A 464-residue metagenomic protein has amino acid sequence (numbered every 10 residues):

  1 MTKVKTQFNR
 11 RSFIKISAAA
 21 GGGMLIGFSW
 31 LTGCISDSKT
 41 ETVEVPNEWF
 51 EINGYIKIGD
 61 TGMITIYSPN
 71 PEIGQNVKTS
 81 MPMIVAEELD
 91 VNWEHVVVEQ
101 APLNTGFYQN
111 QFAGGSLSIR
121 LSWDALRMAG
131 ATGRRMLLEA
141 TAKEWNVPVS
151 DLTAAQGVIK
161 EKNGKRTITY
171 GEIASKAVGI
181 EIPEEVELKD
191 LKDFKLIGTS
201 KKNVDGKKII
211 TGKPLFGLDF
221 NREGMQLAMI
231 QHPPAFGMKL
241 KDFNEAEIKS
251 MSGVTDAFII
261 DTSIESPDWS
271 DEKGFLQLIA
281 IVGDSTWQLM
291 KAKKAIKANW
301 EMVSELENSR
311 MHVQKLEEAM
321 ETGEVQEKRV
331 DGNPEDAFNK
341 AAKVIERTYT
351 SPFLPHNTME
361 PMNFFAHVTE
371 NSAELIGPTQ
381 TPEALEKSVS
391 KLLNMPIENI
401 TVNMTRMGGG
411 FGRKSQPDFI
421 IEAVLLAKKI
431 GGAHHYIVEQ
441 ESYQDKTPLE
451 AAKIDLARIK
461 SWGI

Functional and structural regions predicted by a protein language model:
T2-K429: Structural alpha/beta core scaffold segments of enzyme domains
I430-I464: Histidine-acidic metal/acid-base catalytic patches
